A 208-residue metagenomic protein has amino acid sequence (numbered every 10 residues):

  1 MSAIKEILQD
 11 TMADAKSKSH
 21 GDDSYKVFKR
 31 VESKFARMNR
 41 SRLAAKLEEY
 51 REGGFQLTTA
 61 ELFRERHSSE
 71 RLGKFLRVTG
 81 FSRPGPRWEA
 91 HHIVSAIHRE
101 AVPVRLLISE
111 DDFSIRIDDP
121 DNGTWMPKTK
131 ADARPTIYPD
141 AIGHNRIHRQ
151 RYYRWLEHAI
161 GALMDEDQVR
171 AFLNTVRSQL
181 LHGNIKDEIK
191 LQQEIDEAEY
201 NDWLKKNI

Functional and structural regions predicted by a protein language model:
I7, K128, N207-I208: Flexible coil/loop and intrinsically disordered segments
I7-T11, V27-R30, K34, K46 (+3 more regions): Charge-rich, solvent-exposed alpha-helical interaction surfaces
M12-P139: Betabetaalpha-Me/HNH-type nuclease active-site subdomain
R134-I208: C-terminal, well-folded lobe of enzymatic/effector domains
